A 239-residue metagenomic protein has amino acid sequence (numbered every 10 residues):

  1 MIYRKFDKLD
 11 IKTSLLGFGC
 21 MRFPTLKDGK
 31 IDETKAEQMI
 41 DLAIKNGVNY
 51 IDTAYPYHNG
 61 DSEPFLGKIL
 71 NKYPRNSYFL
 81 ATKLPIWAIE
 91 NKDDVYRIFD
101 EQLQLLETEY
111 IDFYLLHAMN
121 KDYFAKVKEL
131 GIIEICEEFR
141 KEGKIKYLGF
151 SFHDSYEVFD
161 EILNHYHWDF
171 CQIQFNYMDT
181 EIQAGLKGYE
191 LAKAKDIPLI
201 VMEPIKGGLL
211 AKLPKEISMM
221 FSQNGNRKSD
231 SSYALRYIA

Functional and structural regions predicted by a protein language model:
M1-Y78, K141: N-terminal binding-site loop/beta-alpha segment at the start of enzyme catalytic domains that lines or forms
F6, F18, A43, I51 (+9 more regions): Conserved, mostly hydrophobic/aromatic
R22-T34, K83-D93, E216-K228: Active-site mouth loops of central-metabolism enzymes
K27-K30, A54-E63, W87-D93, D122-A125 (+1 more regions): Acidic-and-aromatic substrate-binding clefts and catalytic sites of carbohydrate-active enzymes
K30-A43, N91-E107, H153-I162, D230-L235: Short, acidic/polar
V48, T108-I111, I145, W168: A structural motif
L103-F124: Active-site groove signature of glycoside hydrolases
M119-A239: Beta/alpha (TIM)-barrel catalytic core signal, keyed to glycine-rich beta->alpha loops juxtaposed to Asp/Glu that bind
